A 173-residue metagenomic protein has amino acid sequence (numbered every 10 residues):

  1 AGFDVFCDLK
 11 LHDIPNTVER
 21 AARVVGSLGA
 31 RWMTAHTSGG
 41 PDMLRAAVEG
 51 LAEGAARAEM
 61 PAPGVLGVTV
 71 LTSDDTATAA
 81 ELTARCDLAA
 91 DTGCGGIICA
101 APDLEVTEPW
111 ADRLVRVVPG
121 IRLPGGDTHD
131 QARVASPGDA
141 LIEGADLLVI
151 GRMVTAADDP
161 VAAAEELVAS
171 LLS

Functional and structural regions predicted by a protein language model:
A1-I14, L148: Active-site cofactor/substrate anionic-group-binding motifs, chiefly glycine- and Lys/Arg-rich phosphate-binding loops
V5, W32, G96, L147-L148: A short hydrophobic/small-residue beta-strand
K10, M33, A89, A140 (+2 more regions): Conserved, mostly hydrophobic/aromatic
D13-V117, I121-T128: Conserved anion-binding
N16-V25, G126-D146, A162-E166: Catalytic cores of alpha/beta
L44-E53, L141, V154-S173: C-terminal helical cap(s) of enzyme catalytic domains, especially alpha/beta-barrels
D112-V115, G144-L148: A short pocket-lining beta-strand/turn micro-motif at the edge of beta-sheets
V118-P119, P137, I150-G151, A157: Thr-Gly-centered strand-to-loop micro-motif
